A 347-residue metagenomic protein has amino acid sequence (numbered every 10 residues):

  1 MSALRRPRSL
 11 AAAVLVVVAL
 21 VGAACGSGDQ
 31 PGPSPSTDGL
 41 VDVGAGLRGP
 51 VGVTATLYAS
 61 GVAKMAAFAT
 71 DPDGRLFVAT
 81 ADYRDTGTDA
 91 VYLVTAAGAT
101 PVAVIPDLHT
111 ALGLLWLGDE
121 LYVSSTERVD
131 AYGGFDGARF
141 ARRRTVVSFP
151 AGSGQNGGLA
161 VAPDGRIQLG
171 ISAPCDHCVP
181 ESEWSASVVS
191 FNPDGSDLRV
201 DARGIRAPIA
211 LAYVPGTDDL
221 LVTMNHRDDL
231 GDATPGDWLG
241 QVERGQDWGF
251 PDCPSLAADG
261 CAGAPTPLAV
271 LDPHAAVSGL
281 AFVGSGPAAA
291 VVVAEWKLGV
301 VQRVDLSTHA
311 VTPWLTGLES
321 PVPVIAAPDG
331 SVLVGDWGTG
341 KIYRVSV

Functional and structural regions predicted by a protein language model:
M1-V14: Bacterial N-terminal signal peptides that target proteins for export
V21-A24: C-terminal motif of bacterial Sec signal peptides marking the signal peptidase cleavage site
G26-G28: Bacterial signal peptide processing site
G32-G49, N156, S172-C178, E183-S196 (+6 more regions): Beta-propeller domain segments
A55-S60, A99-I105, R144-F149, S196-A202 (+2 more regions): A short beta-strand motif characteristic of beta-propeller blades
G61-R75, P106-E120, S124, P150-I167 (+3 more regions): Beta-rich, blade/repeat-based domains predominating in secreted/periplasmic proteins but also intracellular
F77-A97: Beta-propeller domains
T110, E127-A162, A173: Asp-box/WD-like beta-propeller blade repeats and closely related beta-sheet repeat scaffolds
